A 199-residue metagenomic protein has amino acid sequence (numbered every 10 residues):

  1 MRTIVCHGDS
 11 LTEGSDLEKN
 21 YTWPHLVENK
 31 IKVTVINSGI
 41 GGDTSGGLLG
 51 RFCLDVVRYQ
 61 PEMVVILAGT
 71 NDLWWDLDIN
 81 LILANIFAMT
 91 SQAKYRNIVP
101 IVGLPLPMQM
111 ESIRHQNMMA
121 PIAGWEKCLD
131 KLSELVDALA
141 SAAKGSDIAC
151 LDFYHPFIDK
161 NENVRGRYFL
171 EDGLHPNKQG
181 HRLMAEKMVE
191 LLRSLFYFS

Functional and structural regions predicted by a protein language model:
M1-Q60: Serine-esterase "nucleophile elbow" of acetyl-processing enzymes
K30, G50-S199: Alpha-helical cap/lid subdomain in secreted, periplasmic, or secretory-pathway luminal O-acyl-processing enzymes
